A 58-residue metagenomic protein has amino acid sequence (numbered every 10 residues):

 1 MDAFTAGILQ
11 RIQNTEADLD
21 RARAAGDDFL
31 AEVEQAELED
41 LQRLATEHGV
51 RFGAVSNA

Functional and structural regions predicted by a protein language model:
M1-A58: C-terminal-biased regions
